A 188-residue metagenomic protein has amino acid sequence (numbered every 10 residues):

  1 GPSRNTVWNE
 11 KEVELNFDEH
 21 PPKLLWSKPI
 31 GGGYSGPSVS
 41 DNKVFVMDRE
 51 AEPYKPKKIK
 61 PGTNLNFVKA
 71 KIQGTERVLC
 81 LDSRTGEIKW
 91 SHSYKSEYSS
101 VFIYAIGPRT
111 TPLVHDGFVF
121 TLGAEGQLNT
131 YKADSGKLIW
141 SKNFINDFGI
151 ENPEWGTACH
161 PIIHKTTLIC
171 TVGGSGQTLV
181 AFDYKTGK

Functional and structural regions predicted by a protein language model:
G1-K188: Noncatalytic, solvent-exposed loop/strand surfaces of beta-propeller-type extracellular/periplasmic domains
